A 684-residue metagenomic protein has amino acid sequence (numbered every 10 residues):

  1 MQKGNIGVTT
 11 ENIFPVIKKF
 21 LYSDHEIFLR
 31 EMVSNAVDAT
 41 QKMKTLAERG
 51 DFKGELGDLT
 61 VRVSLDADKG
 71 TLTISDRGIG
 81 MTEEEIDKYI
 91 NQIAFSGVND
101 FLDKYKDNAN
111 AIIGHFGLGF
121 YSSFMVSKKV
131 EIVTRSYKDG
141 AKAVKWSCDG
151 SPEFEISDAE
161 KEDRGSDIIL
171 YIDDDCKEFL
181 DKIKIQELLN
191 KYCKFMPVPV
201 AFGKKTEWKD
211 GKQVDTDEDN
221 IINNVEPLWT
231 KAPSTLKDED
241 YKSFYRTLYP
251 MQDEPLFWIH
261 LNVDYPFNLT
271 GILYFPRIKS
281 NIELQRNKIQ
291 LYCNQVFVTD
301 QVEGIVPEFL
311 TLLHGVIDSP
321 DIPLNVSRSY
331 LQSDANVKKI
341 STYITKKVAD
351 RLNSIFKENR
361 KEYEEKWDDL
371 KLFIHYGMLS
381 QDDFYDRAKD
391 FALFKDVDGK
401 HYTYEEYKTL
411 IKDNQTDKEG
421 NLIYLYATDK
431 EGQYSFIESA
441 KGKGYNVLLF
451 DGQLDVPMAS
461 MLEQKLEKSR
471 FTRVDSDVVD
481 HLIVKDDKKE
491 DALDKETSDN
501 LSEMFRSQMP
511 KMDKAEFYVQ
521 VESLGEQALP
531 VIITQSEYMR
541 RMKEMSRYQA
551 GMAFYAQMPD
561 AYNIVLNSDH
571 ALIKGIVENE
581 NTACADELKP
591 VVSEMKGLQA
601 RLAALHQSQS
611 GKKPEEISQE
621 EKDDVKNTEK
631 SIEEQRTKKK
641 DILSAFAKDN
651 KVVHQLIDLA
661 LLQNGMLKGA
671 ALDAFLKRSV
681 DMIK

Functional and structural regions predicted by a protein language model:
M1-D174, E178-F179, E187, K194 (+3 more regions): GHKL (Bergerat-fold) ATPase N-terminal catalytic module, capturing the glycine-rich phosphate-binding loop and acidic
I112, V130-E153, D173-K177, I183-K684: GHKL/Bergerat-fold ATPase module in large chromosome/replication-associated machines
